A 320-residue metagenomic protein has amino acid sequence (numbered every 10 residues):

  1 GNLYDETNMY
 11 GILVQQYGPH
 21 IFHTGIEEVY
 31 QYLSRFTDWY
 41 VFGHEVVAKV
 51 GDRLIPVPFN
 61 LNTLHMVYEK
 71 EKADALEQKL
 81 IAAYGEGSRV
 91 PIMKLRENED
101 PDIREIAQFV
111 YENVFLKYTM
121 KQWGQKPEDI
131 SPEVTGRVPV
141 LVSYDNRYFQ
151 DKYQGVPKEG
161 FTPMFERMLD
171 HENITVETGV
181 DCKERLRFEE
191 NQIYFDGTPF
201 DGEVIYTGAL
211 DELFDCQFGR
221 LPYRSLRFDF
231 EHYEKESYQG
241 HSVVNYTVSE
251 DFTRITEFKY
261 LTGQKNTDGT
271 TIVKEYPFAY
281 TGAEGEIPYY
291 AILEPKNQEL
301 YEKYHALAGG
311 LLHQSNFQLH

Functional and structural regions predicted by a protein language model:
G1-Y10: Glycine-rich FAD pyrophosphate-binding loop
Y10-A83: Dinucleotide-binding Rossmann-like beta1-alpha1 core, especially the glycine-rich loop that anchors the ADP
L13, D38, N173-T175, Q318: Conserved beta-strand segments of alpha/beta enzyme cores
Q16-H20, Q154-G155, F230, P295: A short acidic, glycine-rich active-site loop that binds or catalyzes chemistry on phosphate/adenosine moieties
F42-H44, E177-D181, F258, H320: Conserved beta-strand termini and adjacent loop/short-helix elements that scaffold enzyme active sites in alpha/beta
G51-P56, L61-G202: Active-site/ligand-binding neighborhood in enzyme catalytic cores
E184-L307: Mid-domain catalytic core of redox enzymes that form a hydrophobic substrate pocket/lid adjacent to a catalytic redox
L312-H320: Short FAD-binding loop at a beta-strand-to-alpha-helix junction that anchors the flavin cofactor in diverse
